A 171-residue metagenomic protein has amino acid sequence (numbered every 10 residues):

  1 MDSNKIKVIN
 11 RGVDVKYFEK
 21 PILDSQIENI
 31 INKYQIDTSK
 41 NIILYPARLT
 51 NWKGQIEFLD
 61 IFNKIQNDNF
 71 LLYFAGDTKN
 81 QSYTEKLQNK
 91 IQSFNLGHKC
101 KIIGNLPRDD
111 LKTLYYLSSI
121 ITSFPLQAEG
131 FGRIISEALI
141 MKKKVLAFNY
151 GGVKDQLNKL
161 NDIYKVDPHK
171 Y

Functional and structural regions predicted by a protein language model:
G12: Carbohydrate-associated surface elements
E19-I36: A short helix/loop element that forms part of the nucleotide-sugar donor recognition site in Leloir-type
D37-K53, L59-F62, Y73: Conserved donor-binding/catalytic core segment of Leloir-type glycosyltransferases
T84-L106: Nucleotide-activated donor-binding/catalytic signature segment of Leloir-type glycosyltransferases, i.e., the conserved
N105-L106, L114-S118: Short alpha-helical donor nucleotide-sugar binding micro-motif in glycosyltransferases
K112, I135-I140, K154-D155: Short alpha-helical segment that forms part of, or immediately flanks, the ligand-binding pocket in carbohydrate-active
Y116-G130, K143: Acidic donor-binding loop of glycosyltransferase active sites
K154-Y171: Change "using UDP/GDP/dTDP sugars" to "using nucleotide sugars
